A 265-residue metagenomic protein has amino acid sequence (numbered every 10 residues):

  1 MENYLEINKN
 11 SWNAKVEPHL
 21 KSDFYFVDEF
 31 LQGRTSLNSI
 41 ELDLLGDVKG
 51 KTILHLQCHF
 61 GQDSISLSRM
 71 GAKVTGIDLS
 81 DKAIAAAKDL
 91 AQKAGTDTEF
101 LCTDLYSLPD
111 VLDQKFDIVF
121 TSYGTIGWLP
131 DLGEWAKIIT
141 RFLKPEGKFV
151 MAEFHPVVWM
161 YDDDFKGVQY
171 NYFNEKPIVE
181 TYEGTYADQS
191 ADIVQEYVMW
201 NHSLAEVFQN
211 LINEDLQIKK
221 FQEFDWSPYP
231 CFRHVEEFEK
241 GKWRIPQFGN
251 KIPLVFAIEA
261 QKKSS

Functional and structural regions predicted by a protein language model:
M1-K49, Q62, S66: Conserved class I S-adenosyl-L-methionine
T52-L108: Class I SAM-dependent methyltransferase SAM/SAH-binding core
D110-V119: A short acidic, Gly/Pro-enriched loop at the edge of an enzyme's catalytic core that lines a small-molecule cofactor
G133-K148: A short glycine-rich, Lys/Arg-flanked "PGG" loop and its adjoining helix->strand segment in the class I
K148-T185: Conserved class I S-adenosyl-L-methionine
E153-V168, S190-E206: Acceptor-substrate binding/catalytic loop of class I
V198-F221: Short alpha-helix
E214-L216, G241-S265: Core SAM-dependent methyltransferase catalytic element
